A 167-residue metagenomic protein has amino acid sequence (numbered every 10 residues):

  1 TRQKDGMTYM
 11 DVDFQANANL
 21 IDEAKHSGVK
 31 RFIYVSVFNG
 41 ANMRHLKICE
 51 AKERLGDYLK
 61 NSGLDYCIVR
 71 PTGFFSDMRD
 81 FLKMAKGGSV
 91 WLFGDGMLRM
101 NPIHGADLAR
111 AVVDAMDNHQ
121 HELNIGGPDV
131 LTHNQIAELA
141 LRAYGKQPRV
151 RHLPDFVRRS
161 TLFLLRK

Functional and structural regions predicted by a protein language model:
T1-S27, N39-A41: NAD(P)H-binding glycine-rich loop region in Rossmannoid oxidoreductase-like domains and their noncatalytic homologs
M10-F14, R44-G56, K60, L98-A106 (+3 more regions): Short-chain dehydrogenase/reductase
K25-R31, G63-L64: A short helix->loop->beta-strand "cap" motif at the edges of active sites that frequently abuts
R31-Y34, C67-I68, N124: Structural signature of the Rossmann-like NAD(P)-dependent dehydrogenase/reductase core
S36-N42, R54-R79, K83: Conserved beta-loop-beta element that borders a ligand/cofactor-binding pocket
K83-I103, D107, A115, H119 (+1 more regions): A conserved pocket-lining segment of Rossmann-fold NAD(P)-dependent short-chain dehydrogenase/reductase
A109-K167: Mid/C-terminal beta-alpha module of Rossmann-like enzyme folds, strongest in SDR-family dehydrogenases/epimerases
